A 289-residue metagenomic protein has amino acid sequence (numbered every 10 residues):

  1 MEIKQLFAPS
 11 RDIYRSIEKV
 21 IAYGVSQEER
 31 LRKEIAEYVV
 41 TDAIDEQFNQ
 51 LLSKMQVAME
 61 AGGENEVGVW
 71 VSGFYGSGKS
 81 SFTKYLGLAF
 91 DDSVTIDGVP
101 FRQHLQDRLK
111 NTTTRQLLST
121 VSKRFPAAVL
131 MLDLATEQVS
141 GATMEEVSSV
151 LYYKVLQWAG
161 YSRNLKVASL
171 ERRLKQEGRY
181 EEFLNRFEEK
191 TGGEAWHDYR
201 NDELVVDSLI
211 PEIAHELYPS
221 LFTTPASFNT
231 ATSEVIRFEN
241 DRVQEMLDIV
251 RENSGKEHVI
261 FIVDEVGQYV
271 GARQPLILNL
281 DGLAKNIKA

Functional and structural regions predicted by a protein language model:
M1-S77, T83-K84, L88-F90, Q106-D107 (+1 more regions): Walker A/P-loop-proximal flanking segment of P-loop NTPase domains
I13-Y14, A135-S140, G267-Q268: Conserved nucleotide-binding/hydrolysis micro-motifs of P-loop NTPases
I35-L52, K79-F82, S140-L151, A231-M246 (+2 more regions): Phosphate/oxyanion-binding active-site loops and adjacent basic polyanion-contact surfaces
V69-F74, S81-E203: P-loop NTPase motor core
D107-L118, R237-L247, K285: Conserved alpha/beta core surface patches that mediate binding of polyanionic ligands
S122, L165-I260: Mid-core helix/loop region of P-loop NTP-binding domains shared across ATPases and GTPases
D133, V250-R273: Conserved P-loop NTPase "ATPase switch" module shared by AAA+ and STAND
E245-R251, N279-A289: Substrate-engagement module of ASCE P-loop NTPases
